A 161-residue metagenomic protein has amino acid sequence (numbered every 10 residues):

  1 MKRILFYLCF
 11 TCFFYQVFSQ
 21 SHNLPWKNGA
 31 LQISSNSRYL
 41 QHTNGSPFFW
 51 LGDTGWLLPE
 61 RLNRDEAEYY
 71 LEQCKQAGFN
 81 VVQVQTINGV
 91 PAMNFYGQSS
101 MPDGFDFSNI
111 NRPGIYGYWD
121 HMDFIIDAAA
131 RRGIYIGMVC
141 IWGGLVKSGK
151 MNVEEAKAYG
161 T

Functional and structural regions predicted by a protein language model:
M1-S21: Bacterial Sec-dependent N-terminal signal peptides
N23-T161: Active-site mouth of glycoside hydrolases
